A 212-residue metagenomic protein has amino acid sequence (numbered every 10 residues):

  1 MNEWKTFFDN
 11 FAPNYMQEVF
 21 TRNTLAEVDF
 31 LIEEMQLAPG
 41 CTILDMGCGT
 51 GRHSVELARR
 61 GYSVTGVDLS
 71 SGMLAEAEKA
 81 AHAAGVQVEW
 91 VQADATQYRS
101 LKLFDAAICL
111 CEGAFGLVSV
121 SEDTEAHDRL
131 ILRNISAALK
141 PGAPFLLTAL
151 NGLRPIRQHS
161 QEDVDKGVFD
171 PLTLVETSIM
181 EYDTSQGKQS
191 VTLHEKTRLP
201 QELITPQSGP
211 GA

Functional and structural regions predicted by a protein language model:
M1-C41: Conserved class I S-adenosyl-L-methionine
G47-G51: Class I SAM-dependent methyltransferase "Motif I" SAM/SAH-binding loop
S54-Q97: Class I SAM-dependent methyltransferase SAM/SAH-binding core
Y98-A106: A short acidic, Gly/Pro-enriched loop at the edge of an enzyme's catalytic core that lines a small-molecule cofactor
D105-A126: A short SAM/SAH-binding and catalytic strip from SAM-dependent methyltransferases
E125-P141: A short glycine-rich, Lys/Arg-flanked "PGG" loop and its adjoining helix->strand segment in the class I
G142-G209: SAM-dependent methyltransferase
